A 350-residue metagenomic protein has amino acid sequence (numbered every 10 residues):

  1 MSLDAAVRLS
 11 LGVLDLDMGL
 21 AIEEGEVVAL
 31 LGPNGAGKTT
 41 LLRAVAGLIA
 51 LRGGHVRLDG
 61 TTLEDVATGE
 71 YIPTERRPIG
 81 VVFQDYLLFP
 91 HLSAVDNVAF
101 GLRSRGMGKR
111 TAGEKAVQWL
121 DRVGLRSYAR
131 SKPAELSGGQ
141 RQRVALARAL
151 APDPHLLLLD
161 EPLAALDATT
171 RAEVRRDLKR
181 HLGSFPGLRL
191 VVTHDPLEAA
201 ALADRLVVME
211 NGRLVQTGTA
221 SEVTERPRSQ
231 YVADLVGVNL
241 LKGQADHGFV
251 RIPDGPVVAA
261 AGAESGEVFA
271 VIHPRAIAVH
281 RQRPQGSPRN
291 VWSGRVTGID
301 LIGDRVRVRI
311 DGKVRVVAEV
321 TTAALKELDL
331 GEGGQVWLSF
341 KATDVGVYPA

Functional and structural regions predicted by a protein language model:
M18-A29, F89: Pre-Walker A (P-loop) beta-loop-beta motif of ABC nucleotide-binding domains
L31-P33: The feature captures the beta-strand-to-loop junction immediately N-terminal to the Walker
T39-L42, V144: ABC ATPase nucleotide-binding domain helices that frame the ATP-binding cleft
A46: Helix-to-loop junction immediately C-terminal to a conserved catalytic motif
I49-L51, R57, R103: A position-specific signal in ABC ATPase nucleotide-binding domains
H55-P78, M107-G108: ABC ATPase NBD Q-loop/coupling interface
P78-G80, L88-R228: ABC ATPase nucleotide-binding domains
D254-D300, E319-A350: Glycine/charge-rich catalytic "coupling/switch" loops of P-loop NTPases
